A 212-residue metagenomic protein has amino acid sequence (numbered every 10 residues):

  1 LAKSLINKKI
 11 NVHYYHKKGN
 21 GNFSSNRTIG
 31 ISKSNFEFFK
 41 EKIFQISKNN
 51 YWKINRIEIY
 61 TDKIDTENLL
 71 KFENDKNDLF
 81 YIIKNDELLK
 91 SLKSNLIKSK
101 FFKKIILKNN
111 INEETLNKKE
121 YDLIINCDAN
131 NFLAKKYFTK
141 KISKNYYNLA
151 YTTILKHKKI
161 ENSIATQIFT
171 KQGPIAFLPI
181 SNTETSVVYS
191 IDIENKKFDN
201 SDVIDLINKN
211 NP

Functional and structural regions predicted by a protein language model:
A2-K3, L89: Short, hydrophobic alpha-helix immediately C-terminal to the catalytic nucleophile
K3-R27: Glycine-rich FAD pyrophosphate-binding loop
S4, N95, I154: Rossmann-fold NAD(P)-dependent oxidoreductase module
N11-H13, E58, S186: A structural signal for isolated positions on well-ordered beta-strands in alpha/beta enzyme cores
K17-N22, D75-K76, K158-I160, D192-N195: A short, flexible beta-alpha/helix-coil linker loop
F23-T61: N-terminal FAD cofactor-binding segment of flavoenzymes
E41, Y51-Y137, S143-L149: Conserved N-terminal helical subregion
C127-P212: Conserved FAD-binding catalytic core of PHBH/FMO-like flavoproteins
